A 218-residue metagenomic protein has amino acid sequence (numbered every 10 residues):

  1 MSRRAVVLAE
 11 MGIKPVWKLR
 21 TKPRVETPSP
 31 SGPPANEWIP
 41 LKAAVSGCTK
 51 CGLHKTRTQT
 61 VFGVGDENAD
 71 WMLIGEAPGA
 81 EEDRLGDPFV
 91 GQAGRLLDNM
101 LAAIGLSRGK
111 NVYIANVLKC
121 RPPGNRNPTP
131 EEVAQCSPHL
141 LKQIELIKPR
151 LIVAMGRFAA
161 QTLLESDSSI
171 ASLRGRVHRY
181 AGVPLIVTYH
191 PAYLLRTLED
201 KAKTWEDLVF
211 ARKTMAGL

Functional and structural regions predicted by a protein language model:
S2-L218: A polyanion-binding, active-site-adjacent surface
